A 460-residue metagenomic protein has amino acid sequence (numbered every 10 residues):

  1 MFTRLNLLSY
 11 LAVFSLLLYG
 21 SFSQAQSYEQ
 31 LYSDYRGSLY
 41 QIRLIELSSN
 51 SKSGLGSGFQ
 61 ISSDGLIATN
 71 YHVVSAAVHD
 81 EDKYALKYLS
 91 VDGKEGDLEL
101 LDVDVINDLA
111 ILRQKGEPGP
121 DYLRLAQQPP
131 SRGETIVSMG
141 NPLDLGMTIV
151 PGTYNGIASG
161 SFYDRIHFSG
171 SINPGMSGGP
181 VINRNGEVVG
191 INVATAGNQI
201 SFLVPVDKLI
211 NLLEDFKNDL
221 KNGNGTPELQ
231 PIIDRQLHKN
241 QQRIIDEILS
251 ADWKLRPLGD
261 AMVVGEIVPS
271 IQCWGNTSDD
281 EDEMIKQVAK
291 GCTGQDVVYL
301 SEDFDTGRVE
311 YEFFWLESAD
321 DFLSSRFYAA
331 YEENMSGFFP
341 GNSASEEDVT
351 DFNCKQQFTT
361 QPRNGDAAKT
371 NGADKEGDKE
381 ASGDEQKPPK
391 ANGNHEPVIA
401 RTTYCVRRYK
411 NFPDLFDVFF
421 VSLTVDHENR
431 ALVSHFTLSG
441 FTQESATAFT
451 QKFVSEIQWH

Functional and structural regions predicted by a protein language model:
Q26-S27, L31, V73-V78, D121-R165 (+5 more regions): Flexible, gly/ser-rich surface segments that form the specificity/activation loops bordering the active-site cleft
Q26-Y28, I45-D64, G96-D97: A conserved glycine-rich beta-strand in the N-terminal activation segment of trypsin-fold
S27-Y32, L98, P120, V188-A261 (+1 more regions): C-terminal cap/linker of serine protease catalytic domains
Y35-S51, K115-D121, L145-L220: Active-site region of chymotrypsin-like
L55, S62-I106, Y311, A319: Catalytic-histidine neighborhood of serine endopeptidases, predominantly the chymotrypsin-like S1/PA family
L220, S270-I271, E428-H460: Surface-exposed amphipathic alpha-helical segments
I271-F338: Secretory pathway targeting signatures of secreted, lumenal, and periplasmic proteins
E332-L423: Signature of long, low-cysteine stretches enriched in small and polar/charged residues
